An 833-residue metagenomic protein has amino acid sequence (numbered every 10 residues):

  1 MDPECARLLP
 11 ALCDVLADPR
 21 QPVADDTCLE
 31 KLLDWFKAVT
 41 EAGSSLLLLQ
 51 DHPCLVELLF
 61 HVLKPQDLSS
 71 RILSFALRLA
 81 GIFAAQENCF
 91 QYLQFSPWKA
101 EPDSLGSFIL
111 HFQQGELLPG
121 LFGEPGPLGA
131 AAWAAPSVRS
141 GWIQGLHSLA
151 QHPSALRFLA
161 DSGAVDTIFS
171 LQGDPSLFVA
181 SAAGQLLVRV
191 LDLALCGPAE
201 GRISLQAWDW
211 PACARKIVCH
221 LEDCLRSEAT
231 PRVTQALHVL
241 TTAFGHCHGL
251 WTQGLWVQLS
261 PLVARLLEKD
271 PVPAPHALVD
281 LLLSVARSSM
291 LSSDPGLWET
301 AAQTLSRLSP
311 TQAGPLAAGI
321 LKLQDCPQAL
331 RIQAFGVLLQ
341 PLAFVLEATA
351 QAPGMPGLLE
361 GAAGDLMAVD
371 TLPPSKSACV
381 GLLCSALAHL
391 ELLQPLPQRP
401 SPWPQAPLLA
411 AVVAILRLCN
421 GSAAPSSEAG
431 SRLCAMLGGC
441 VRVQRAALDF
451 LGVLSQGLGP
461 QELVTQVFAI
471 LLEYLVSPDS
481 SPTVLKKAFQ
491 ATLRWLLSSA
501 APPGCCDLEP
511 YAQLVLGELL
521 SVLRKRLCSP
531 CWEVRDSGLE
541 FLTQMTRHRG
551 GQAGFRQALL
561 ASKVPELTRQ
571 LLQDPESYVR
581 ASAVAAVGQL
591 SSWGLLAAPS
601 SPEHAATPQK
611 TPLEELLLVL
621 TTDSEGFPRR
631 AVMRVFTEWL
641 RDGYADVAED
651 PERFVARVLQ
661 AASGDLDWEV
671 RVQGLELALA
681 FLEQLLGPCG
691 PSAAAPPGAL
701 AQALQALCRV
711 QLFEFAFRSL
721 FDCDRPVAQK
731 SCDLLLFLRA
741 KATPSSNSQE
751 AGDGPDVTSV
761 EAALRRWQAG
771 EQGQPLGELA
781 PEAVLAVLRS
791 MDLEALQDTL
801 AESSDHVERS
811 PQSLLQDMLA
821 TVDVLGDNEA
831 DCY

Functional and structural regions predicted by a protein language model:
M1-V56, D67-R71, H806, S810: N-terminal alpha-helical scaffolding segments that mark the starts of alpha-solenoid/helical-repeat architectures
D2-V15, D51-P65, K99-P127, D166-P175 (+13 more regions): Amphipathic alpha-helical segments within extended alpha-helical solenoids and repeat-rich scaffolds in large
P3, P22-T27, L46, L63-I72 (+21 more regions): Short coil/turn segments at helix-helix junctions and helix-capping linkers within large alpha-helical proteins
C5, D25, W35, V39-S45 (+13 more regions): Alpha-solenoid helical-repeat scaffold
C5, G43-L49, E87-F95, G106 (+14 more regions): Flexible loop/turn segments at the boundaries of HEAT repeats in alpha-solenoid HEAT proteins
C28-L32, A76, S107, W142 (+13 more regions): Conserved hydrophobic register position within alpha-solenoid helical repeats
F36-T40, A76-A85, W142-Q151, L186-A194 (+13 more regions): Hydrophobic residues within the alpha-helices of tandem HEAT/HEAT-like
E116-P119, P125, A130, V138 (+10 more regions): Solenoidal tandem-repeat scaffolds enriched in leucines and small polar residues
